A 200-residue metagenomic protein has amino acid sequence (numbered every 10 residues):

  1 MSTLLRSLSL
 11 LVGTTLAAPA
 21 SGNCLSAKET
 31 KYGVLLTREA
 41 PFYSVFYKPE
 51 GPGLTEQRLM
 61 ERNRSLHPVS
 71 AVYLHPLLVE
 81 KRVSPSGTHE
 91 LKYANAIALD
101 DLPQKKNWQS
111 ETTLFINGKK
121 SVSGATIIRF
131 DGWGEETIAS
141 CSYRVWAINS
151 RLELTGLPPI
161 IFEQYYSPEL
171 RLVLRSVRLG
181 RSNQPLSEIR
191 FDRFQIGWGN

Functional and structural regions predicted by a protein language model:
M1-L8: Bacterial N-terminal signal peptides that target proteins for export
L8-S9, K106: Short beta-strand/loop turn elements enriched in aromatics
T15-A17: N-terminal signal peptide c-region/cleavage motif recognized by signal peptidases
S21-L78, R82-S84, T113-N200: Acidic, serine/threonine-rich low-complexity disordered tracts
S86-V122: Flexible, surface-exposed loop/linker segments and immediately adjacent secondary-structure boundaries
